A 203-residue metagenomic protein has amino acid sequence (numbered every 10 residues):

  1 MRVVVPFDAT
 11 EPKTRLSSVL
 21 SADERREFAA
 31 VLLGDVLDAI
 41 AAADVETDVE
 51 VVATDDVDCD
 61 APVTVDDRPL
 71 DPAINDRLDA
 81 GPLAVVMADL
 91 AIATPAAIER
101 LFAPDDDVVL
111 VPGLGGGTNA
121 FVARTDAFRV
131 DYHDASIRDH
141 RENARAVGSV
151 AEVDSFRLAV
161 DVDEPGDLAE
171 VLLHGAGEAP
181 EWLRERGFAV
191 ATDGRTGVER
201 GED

Functional and structural regions predicted by a protein language model:
M1-L16: N-terminal nucleotide-binding beta1-loop-alpha1 segment
R2-V5, L33, V49: Hydrophobic targeting segments
A29-E46: A short, N-terminal amphipathic alpha-helix
D58-A84: Short phosphate-binding loop-to-helix
M87-A91: The conserved acidic donor/metal-binding loop of glycosyltransferases
I92-G117: Conserved donor-nucleotide/metal-binding helix-loop-beta segment in metal-dependent transferases, i.e., the alpha-helix
V122-R145: Short, glycine-/small-residue-rich phosphate/pyrophosphate-handling segment
A146-D203: Conserved alpha/beta core of the MobA/IspD/sugar-nucleotide pyrophosphorylase nucleotidyltransferase superfamily
